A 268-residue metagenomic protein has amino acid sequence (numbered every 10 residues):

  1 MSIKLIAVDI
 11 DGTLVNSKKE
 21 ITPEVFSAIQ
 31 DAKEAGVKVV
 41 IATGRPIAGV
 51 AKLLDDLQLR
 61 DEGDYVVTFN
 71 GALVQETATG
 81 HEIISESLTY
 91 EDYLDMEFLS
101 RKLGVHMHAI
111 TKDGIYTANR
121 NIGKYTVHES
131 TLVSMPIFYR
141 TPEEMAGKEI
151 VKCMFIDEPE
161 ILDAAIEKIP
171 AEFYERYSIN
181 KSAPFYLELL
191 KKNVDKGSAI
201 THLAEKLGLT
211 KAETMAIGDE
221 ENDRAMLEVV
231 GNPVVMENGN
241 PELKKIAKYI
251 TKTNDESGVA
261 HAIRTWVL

Functional and structural regions predicted by a protein language model:
M1-L5, T22, E188-L268: Mg2+-dependent phosphoryl-transfer enzymes with acidic/Ser/Thr/Gly-rich catalytic loops
K4-K18: Asp-based phosphoryl-transfer active-site loop
P23-G123: Active-site phosphate-binding/coordination module
V25, V50-L54, A165, I169 (+3 more regions): Hydrophobic packing residues within well-ordered alpha-helices of enzyme cores
G36-V40, D64, K152, A212-E213 (+1 more regions): Short active-site oxyanion
E62, N70, F173-E175, V229-V230 (+1 more regions): Short, structured coil segments at secondary-structure junctions
L99, L103-I217, R224, N238: Conserved acidic, metal-coordinating active-site core of Asp-based, Mg2+-dependent phosphoryl-transfer enzymes
